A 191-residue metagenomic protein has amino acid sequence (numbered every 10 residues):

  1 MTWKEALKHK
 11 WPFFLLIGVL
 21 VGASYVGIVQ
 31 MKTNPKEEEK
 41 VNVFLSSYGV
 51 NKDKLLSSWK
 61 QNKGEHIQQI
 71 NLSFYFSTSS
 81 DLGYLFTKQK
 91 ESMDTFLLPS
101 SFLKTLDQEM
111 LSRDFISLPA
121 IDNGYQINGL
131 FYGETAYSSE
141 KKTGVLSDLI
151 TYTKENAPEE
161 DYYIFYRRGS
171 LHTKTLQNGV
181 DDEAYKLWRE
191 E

Functional and structural regions predicted by a protein language model:
M1-E5: N-terminal Lys/Arg-rich, disordered targeting/topogenic segments
K8-Q30: Hydrophobic membrane-insertion alpha-helices, especially the h-region of bacterial N-terminal signal peptides
I28-E38: Sec-dependent signal peptide cleavage junction
K36, K40-T105: Early extracytoplasmic/lumenal segment of secretory-pathway proteins
K63, S100, M110, W188-E191: Sec/Tat-exported extracytoplasmic proteins
S80-E140: Extracytoplasmic "Venus flytrap"/periplasmic binding protein-like
F115-T173: A structural signal for short loop-to-beta-strand junctions that line the ligand-binding cleft of periplasmic/secreted
T175-E191: Surface-exposed amphipathic alpha-helical segments
